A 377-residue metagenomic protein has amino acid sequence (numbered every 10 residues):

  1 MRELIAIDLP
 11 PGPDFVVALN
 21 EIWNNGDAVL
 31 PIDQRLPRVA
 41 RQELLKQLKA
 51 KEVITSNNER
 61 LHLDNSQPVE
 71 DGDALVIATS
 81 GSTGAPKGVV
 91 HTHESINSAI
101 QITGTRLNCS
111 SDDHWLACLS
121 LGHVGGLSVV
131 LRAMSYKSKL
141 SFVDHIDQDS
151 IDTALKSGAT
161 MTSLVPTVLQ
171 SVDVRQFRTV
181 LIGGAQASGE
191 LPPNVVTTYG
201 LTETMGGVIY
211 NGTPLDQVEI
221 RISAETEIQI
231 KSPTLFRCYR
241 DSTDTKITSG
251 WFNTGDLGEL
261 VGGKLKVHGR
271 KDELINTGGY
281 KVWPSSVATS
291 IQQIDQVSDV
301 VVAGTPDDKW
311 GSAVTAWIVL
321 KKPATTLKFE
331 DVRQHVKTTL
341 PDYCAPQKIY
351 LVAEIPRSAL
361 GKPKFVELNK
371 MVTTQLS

Functional and structural regions predicted by a protein language model:
M1-R35, A117-S120, K281, L320: Conserved AMP-binding/adenylate-forming
P10, L61-A78, A85, S98 (+2 more regions): Conserved pre-ATP/AMP-binding loop-to-beta segment of ANL
K46-S56, K87-S171: AMP-binding/adenylate-forming
D73-G88, A185-Q186, G200-E203: Conserved adenylation A10 loop of the ANL superfamily
M161-L164, V168-P214, E219-R221: Gly/Ser/Thr-rich phosphate-binding loop
P214-D216, S223-G250, E259, K264 (+1 more regions): Conserved ATP/PPi-binding loop(s) of AMP-dependent carboxylate-activating enzymes
S232, L257-C344: AMP-binding/adenylate-forming catalytic core of the ANL superfamily
L340-K362: AMP-binding/adenylate-forming catalytic domain of the ANL superfamily
